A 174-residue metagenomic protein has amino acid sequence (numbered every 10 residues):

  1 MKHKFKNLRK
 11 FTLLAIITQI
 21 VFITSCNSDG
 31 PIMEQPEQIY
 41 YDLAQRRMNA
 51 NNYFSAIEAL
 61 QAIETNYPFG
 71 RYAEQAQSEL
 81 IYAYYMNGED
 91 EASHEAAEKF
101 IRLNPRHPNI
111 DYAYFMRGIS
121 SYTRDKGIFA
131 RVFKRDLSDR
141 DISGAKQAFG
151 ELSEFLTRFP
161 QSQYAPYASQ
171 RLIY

Functional and structural regions predicted by a protein language model:
K2-L8, F22-Y174: Acidic, polar-rich low-complexity tracts and alpha-helical solenoid repeat scaffolds
L14-I23: Bacterial N-terminal signal peptides
